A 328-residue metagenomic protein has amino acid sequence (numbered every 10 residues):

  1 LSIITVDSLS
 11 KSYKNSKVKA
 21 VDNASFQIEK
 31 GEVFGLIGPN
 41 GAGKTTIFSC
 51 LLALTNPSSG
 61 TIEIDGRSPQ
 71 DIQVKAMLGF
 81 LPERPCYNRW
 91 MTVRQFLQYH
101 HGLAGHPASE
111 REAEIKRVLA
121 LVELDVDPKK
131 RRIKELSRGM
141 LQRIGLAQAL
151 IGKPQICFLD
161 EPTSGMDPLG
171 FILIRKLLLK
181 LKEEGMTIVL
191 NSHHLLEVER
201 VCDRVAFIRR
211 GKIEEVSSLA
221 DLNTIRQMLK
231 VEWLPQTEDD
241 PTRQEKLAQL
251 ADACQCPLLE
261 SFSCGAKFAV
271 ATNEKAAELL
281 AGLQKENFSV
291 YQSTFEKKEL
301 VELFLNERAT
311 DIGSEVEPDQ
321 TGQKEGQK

Functional and structural regions predicted by a protein language model:
L1-L9: Conserved N-terminal strand/loop that marks the beginning of ABC ATPase nucleotide-binding domains
V6, V93, L219, K297-L300: Structural motif detector for alpha-helix initiation sites
K11, S261, S293-F295: Hydrophobic/anchoring residues in structured secondary elements
K11-L190, L195-R209, E215: ABC transporter nucleotide-binding domains
V74, R243-L247, E278-L279: Hydrophobic side chains in well-ordered alpha-helices
R175-K267: ABC transporter nucleotide-binding domain
A271-K328: C-terminal coupling/interaction segments
